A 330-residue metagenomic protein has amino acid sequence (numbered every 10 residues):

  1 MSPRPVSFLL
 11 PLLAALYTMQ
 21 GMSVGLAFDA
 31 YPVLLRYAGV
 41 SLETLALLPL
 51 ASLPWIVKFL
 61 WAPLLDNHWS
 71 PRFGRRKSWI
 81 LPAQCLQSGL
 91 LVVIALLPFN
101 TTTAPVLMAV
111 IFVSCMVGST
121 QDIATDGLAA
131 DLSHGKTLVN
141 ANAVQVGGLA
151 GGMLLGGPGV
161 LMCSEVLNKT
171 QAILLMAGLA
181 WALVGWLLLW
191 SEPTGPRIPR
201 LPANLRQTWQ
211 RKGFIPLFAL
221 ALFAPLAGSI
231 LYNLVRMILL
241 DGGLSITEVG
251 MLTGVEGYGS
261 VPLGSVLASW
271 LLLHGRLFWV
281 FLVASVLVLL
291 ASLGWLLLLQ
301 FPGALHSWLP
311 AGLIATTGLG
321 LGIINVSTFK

Functional and structural regions predicted by a protein language model:
M1-V6, E192-A219: Juxtamembrane intracellular "pre-TM" segments in multi-pass secondary transporters
S2-W55, I215-L220, A224-G242, G250: Helix-loop boundary and gating motifs at the non-cytosolic
Y31, S119-S133, I323-K330: Intracellular juxtamembrane helix-capping segments at the cytosolic ends of symmetry-related transmembrane helices
W55-K58, V139-P158: Glycine-rich segments within core transmembrane alpha-helices of 12-TM secondary carriers
V57-G74, L263-V280: Helix-to-loop junctions at the C-terminal end of transmembrane segments in multipass secondary transporters
I80-T101, V286-A304: C-terminal ends and interior cores of transmembrane alpha-helices in multi-pass membrane transporters/permeases
P82-G89, Q171-L189: Symmetry-related core transmembrane helices of the 12-TM Major Facilitator Superfamily/SLC fold
W279-T328: C-terminal transmembrane helical hairpin of 12-TM major facilitator-type secondary transporters
